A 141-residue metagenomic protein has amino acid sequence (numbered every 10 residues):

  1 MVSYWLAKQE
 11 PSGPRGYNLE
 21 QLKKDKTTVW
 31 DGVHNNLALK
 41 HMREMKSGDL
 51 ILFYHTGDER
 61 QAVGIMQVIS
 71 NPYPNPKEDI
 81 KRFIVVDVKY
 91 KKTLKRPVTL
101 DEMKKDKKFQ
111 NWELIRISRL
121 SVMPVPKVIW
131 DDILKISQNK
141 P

Functional and structural regions predicted by a protein language model:
M1-M45, K140-P141: Compositionally biased, charged N-terminal/linker segments
M1-P14, N75-P141: Contiguous surface segments at macromolecular interaction interfaces
Q21-K23, Q67, E102-D106: Surface-exposed flexible segments
G32-L37, S70-P74, K108: Short acidic (Asp/Glu) patches
L52-F53, Q67: Hydrophobic beta-strand signal
Y54-R60: Short, charged beta-turn/beta-strand-edge "cap" motif at the junction between a beta-strand and an adjacent loop
Q61-N71: Short beta-strand-centered aromatic/proline hotspots
